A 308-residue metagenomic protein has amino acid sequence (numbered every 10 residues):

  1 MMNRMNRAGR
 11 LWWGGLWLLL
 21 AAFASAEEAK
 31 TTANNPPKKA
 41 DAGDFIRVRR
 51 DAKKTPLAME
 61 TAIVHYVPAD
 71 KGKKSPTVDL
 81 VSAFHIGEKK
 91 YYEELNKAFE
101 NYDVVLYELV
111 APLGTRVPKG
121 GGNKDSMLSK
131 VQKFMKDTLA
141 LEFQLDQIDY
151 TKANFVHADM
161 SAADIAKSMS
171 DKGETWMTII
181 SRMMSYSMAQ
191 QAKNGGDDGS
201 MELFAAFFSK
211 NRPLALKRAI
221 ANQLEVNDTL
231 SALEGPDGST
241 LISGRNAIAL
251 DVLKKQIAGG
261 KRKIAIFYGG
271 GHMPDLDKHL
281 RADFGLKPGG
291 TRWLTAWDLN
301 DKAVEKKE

Functional and structural regions predicted by a protein language model:
M2-W13: Bacterial N-terminal signal peptides that target proteins for export
W13-A22: Bacterial N-terminal signal peptides
W17, T55-L57, I257: Sterically constrained small-residue positions within well-ordered secondary structures of folded domains
A29-T240, G244, G289-L299, V304-E305: Structured, acidic catalytic/metal-binding patches in enzyme active sites
S239, S243-E308: A cross-kingdom marker for long, charged
